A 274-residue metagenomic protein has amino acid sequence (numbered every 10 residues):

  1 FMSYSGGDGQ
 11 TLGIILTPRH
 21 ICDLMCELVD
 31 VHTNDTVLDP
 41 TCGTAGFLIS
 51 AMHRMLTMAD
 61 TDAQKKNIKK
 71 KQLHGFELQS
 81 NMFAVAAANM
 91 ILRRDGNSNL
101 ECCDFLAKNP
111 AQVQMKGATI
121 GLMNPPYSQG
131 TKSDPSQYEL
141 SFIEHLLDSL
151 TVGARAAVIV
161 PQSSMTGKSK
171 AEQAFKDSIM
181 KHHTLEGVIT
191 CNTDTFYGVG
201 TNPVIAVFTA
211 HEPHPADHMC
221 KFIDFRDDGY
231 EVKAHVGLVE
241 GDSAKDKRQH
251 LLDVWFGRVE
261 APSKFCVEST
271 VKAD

Functional and structural regions predicted by a protein language model:
F1-S5, G9: Long recognition/docking surfaces used for binding and targeting
G7, D23, A59, Q64 (+2 more regions): Residue-level detector of functional hotspots within protein domains
T11-M123, S128-S136, L140-S141, P161-Q162: Conserved S-adenosyl-L-methionine
C102, A107-D274: A conserved structural/catalytic subdomain of Rossmann-like adenosyl-cofactor enzymes
